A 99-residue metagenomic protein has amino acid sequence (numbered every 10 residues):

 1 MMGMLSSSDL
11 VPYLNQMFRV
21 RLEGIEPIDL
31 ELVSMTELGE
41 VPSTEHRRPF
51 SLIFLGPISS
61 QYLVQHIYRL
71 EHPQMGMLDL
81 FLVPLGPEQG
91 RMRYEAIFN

Functional and structural regions predicted by a protein language model:
M1-M2: Short, Lys/Arg-enriched N-terminal segments with co-localized hydrophobic residues within the first ~10-30 amino acids
L5, D9-V11, I25, D29-E31 (+3 more regions): Short linear regulatory motifs enriched in tryptophan with gly/pro/ser
P12-R19: A glycine-biased structural micro-motif
R21-E31, H72-L78: Short coil-to-beta-strand transition motifs
E23, M35, L55-P57, L85: Acidic/polar N-terminal loop/beta-strand segments that form early-domain functional surfaces
T36-V41, P87-G90: Short, conserved beta-turn/loop elements at beta-strand boundaries and strand-helix junctions
V41-Q74: Acidic, aromatic-enriched beta-alpha/helix-loop junctions
V64-N99: Short, compact, well-ordered microdomains
